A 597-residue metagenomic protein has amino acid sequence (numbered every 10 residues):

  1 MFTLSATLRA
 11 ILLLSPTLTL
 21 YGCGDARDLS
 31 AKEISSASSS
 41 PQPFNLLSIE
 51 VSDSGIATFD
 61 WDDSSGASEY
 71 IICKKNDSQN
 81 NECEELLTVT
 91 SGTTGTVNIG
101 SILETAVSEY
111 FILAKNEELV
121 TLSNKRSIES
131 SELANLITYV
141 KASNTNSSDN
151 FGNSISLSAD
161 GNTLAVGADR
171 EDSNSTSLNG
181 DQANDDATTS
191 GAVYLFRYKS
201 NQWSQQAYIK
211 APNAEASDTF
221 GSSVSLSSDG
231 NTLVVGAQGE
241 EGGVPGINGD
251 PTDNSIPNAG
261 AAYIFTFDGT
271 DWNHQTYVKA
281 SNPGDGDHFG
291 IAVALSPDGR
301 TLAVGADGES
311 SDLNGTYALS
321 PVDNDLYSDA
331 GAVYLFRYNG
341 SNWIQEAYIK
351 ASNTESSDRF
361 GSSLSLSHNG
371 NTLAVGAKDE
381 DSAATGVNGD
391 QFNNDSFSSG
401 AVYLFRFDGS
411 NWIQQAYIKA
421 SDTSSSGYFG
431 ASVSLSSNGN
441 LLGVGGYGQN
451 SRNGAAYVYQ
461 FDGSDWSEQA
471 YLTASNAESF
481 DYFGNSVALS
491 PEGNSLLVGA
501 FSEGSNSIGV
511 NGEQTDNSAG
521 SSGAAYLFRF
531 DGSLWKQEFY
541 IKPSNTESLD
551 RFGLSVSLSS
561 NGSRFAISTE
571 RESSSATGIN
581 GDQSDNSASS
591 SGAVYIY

Functional and structural regions predicted by a protein language model:
M1-I11: Bacterial N-terminal signal peptides that target proteins for export
L14-P16: Sec-dependent N-terminal signal peptides of Gram-positive bacterial secreted proteins and lipoproteins
L20-G22: C-terminal motif of bacterial Sec signal peptides marking the signal peptidase cleavage site
G24-Y597: Conserved beta-strand/short-helix segments that make up beta-rich extracellular adhesion/recognition modules
